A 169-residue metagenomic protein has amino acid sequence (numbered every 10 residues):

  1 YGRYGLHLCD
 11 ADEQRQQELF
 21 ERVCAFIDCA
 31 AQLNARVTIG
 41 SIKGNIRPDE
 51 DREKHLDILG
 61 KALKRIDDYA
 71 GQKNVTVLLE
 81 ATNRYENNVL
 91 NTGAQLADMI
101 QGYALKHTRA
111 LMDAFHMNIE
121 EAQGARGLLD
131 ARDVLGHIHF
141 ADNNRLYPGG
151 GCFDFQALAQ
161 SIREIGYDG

Functional and structural regions predicted by a protein language model:
Y1-G5: Aromatic-lined carbohydrate-binding surfaces of glycoside hydrolases
L6-R109, I119-E121: Active-site acidic/histidine proton-transfer and metal-coordination neighborhood in alpha/beta enzyme cores
K64, L90-M112, H116-G169: Histidine-acidic metal/acid-base catalytic patches
